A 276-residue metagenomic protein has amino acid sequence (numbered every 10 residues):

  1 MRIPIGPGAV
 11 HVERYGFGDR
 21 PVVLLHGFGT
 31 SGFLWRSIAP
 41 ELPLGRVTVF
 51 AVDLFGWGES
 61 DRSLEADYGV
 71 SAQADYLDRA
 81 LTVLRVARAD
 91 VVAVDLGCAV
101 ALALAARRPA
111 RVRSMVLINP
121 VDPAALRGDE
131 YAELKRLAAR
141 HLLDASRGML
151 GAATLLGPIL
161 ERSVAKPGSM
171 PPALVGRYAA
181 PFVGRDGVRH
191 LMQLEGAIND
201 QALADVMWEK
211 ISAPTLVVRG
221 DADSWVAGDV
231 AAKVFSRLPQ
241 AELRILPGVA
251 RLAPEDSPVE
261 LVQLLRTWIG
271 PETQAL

Functional and structural regions predicted by a protein language model:
I5-R14: A short loop-to-beta-strand scaffold at the N-terminal edge of the catalytic core in hydrolase folds
E13-E59: Conserved HGGG/HGGXW glycine-rich cap/lid loop of the alpha/beta-hydrolase fold
L34-R36, S60-A66, L126-D129, G228-D229: Conserved catalytic-core motifs of eukaryotic protein kinase domains, centered on the activation segment
F50-A93, Q263: Active-site loop/oxyanion-hole signature of alpha/beta-hydrolase fold enzymes
A87-D129: Conserved hydrolase catalytic core segment
L126-D129, M149-K210: Conserved alpha/beta-hydrolase catalytic His-Asp/Glu region
G187-S236, I245: Conserved serine/cysteine hydrolase catalytic core
Q240-L276: Catalytic active-site module of serine/aspartate enzymes centered on a nucleophile-bearing elbow/loop
